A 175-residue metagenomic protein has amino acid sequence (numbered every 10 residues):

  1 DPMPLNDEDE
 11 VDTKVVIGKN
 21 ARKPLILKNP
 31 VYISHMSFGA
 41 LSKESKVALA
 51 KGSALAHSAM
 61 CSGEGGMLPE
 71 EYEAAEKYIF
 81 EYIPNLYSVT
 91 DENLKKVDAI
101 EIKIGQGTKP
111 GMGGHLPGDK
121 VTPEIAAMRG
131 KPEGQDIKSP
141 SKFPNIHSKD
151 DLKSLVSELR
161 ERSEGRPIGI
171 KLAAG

Functional and structural regions predicted by a protein language model:
D1-P140, D151: N-terminal capping/small domains of soluble enzymes
F143-G175: Glycine-rich phosphate/ribose-binding loops and adjacent secondary-structure elements that form binding surfaces
